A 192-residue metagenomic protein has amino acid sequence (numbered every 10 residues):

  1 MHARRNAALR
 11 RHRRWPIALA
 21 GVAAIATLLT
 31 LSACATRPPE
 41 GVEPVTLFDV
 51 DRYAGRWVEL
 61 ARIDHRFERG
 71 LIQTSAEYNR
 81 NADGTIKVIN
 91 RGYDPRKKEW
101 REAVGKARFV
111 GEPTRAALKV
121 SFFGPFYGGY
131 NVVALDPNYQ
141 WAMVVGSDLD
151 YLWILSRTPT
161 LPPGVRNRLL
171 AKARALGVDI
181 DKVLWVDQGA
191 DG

Functional and structural regions predicted by a protein language model:
H2-G192: A beta-rich soluble binding module of mature secreted/lumenal proteins
